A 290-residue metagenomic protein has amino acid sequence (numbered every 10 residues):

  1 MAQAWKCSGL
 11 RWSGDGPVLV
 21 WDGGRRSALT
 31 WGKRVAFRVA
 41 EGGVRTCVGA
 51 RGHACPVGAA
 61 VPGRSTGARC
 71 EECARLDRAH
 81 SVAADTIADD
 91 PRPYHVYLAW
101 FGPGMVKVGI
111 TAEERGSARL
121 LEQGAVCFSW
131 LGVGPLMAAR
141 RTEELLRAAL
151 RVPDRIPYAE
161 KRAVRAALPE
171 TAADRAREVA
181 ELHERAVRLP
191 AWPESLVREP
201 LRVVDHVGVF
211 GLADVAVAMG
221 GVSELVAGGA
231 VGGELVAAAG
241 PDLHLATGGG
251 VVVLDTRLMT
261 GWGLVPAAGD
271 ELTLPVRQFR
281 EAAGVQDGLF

Functional and structural regions predicted by a protein language model:
M1-F290: Non-catalytic accessory segments flanking enzymatic or RNA/DNA-binding domains
